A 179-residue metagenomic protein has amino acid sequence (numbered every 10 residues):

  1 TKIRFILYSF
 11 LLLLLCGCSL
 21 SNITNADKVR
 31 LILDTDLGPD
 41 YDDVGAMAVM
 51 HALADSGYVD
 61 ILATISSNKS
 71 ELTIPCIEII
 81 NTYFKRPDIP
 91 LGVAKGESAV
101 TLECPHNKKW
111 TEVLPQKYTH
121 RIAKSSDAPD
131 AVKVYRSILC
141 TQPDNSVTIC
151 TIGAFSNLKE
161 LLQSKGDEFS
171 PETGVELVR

Functional and structural regions predicted by a protein language model:
T1-A26: Bacterial Sec-dependent N-terminal signal peptides
C18-R179: N-terminal acidic, glycine/proline-rich low-complexity segments
